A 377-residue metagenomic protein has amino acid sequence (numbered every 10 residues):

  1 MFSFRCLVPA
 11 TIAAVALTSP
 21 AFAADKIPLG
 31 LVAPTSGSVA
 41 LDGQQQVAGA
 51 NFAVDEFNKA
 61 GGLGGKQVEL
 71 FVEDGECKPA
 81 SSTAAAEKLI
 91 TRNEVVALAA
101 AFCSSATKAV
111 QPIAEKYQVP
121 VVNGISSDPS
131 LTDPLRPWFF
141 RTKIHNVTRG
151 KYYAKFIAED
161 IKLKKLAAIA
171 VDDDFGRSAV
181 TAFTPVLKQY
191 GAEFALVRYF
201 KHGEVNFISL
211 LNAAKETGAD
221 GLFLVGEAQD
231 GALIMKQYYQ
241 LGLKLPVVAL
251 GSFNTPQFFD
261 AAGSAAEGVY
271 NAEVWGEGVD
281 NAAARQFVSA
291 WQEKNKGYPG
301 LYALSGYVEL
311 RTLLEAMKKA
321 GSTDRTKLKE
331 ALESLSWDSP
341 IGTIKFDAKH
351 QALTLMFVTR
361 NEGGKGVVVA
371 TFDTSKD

Functional and structural regions predicted by a protein language model:
M1-A10, A23-D377: Extracytosolic ligand-binding ectodomains
V8-T18: Bacterial N-terminal signal peptides
